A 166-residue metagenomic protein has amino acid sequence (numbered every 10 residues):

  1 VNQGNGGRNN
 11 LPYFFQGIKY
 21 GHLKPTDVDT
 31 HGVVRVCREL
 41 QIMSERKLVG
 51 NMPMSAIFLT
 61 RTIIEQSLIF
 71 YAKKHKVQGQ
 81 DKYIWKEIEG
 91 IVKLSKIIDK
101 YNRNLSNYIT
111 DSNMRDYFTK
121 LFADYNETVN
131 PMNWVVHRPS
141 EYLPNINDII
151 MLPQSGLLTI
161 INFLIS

Functional and structural regions predicted by a protein language model:
V1-P53, L152-S166: Charged alpha-helical initiation segments
Y13-Q16, A72, I109-T110: Short acidic (Asp/Glu) and glycine-rich catalytic loops that position anionic groups and cofactors
V33, A56-T60, I64, Y125-T128 (+2 more regions): Short runs of predominantly hydrophobic/aromatic residues within well-ordered alpha helices that form helix-helix
V34, Q41, G50-H75: Short, hydrophobic, well-ordered secondary-structure elements
M43-R46, Q78, N104, V135-R138 (+1 more regions): Surface-exposed polar/charged interaction patches
K74-F118: Short, charged amphipathic alpha-helical segments flanked by flexible coils
R115-S166: Charge-enriched, short contiguous segments at helix-coil
